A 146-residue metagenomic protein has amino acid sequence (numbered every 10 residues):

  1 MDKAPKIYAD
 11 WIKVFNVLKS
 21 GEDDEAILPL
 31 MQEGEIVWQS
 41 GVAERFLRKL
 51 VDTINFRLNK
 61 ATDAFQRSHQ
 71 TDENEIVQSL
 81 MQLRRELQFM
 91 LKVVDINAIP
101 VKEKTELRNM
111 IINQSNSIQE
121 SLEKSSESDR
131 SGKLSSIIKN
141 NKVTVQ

Functional and structural regions predicted by a protein language model:
M1, V145-Q146: Short intrinsically disordered terminal tails
M1-V17: Short, extreme N-terminal segment that most often corresponds to the first beta-strand
F15-T144: Long, low-complexity or tandemly repetitive, helically biased scaffold regions used for multimeric assembly/adhesion
